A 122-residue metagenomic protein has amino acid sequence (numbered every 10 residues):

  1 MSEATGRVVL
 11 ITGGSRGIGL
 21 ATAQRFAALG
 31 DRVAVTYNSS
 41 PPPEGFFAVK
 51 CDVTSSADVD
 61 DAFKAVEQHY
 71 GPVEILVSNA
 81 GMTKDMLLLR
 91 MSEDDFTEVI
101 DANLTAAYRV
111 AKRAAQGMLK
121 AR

Functional and structural regions predicted by a protein language model:
V8-I11, L76-V77: Conserved hydrophobic beta-strands of the Rossmann-like cofactor-binding core in SDR/related NAD(P)H-dependent
S15-R16: Conserved glycine-rich cofactor-binding loop
L29-E44: Conserved glycine-rich Rossmann-like NAD(P)H-binding loop of the short-chain dehydrogenase/reductase
C51-A62, E93: The beta1-alpha1 cofactor-binding region of Rossmann-like NAD(H)/NADP(H)-dependent oxidoreductases
A65-L76, K84: A glycine-rich helix->loop->beta "capping" turn within Rossmann-like NAD(P)(H)-dependent oxidoreductase domains
L87-L88, D95-I100: Substrate-binding pocket helix/loop in short-chain dehydrogenase/reductase
A111-K112: A short, exposed helix-loop element centered on a Lys and neighboring polar residues
